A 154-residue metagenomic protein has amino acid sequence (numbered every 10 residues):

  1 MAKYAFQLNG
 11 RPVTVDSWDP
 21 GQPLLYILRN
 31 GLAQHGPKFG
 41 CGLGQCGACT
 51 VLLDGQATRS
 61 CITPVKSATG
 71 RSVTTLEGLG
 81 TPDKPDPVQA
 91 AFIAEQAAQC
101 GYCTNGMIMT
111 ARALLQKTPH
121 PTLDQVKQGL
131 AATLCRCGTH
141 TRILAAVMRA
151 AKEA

Functional and structural regions predicted by a protein language model:
M1-A154: Signature of N-terminal electron-transfer/Fe-S-associated modules in redox systems
